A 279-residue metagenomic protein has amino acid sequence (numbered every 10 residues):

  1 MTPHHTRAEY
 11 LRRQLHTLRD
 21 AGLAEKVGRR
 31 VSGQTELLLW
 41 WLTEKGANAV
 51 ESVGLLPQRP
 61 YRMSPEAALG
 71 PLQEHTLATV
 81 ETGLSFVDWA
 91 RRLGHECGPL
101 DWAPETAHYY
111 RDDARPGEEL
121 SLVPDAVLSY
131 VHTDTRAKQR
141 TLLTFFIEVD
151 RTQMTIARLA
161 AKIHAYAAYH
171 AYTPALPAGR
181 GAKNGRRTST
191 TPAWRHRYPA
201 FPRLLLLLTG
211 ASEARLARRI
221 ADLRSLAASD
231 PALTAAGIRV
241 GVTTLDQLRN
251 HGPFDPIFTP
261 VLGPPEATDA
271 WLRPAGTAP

Functional and structural regions predicted by a protein language model:
M1-A67, A278-P279: Nuclease-adjacent, charged terminal/linker segments that flank catalytic cores
A21, E51-L55, Y61-P279: Electrostatic, structured charged patches in enzyme active sites and in nucleic-acid/phosphate-binding
